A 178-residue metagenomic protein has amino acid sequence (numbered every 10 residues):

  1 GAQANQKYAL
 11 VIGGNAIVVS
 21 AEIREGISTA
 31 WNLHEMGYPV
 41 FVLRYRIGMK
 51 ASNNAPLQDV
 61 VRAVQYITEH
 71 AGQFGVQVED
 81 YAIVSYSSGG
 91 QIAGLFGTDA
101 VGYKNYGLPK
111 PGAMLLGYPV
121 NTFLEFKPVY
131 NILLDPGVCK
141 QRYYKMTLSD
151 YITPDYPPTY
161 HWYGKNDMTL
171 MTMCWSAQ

Functional and structural regions predicted by a protein language model:
N5-N15: Short beta-strand element of the alpha/beta-hydrolase
Y8, H34-R44, A82, A113: A fold-wide structural signal in alpha/beta-hydrolase
G13-V18, K165: Active-site glycine-rich loops that stabilize anionic/oxyanionic intermediates across multiple enzyme folds
A21-G26, F41-V78: Catalytic nucleophile-loop/oxyanion-hole region of alpha/beta-hydrolase and closely related hydrolase-like folds
R62-I132, K140-Y143: Primarily recognizes the serine-hydrolase "nucleophile elbow" in alpha/beta-hydrolase and SGNH/GDSL folds
P136-Y151, Y156-P157: Active-site nucleophile elbow and catalytic-triad environment of alpha/beta-hydrolase enzymes
Y160-G164: Short beta-strand/loop motif that positions the catalytic acidic residue of the alpha/beta-hydrolase fold
M168-W175: Conserved alpha/beta-hydrolase "acid-adjacent" motif
